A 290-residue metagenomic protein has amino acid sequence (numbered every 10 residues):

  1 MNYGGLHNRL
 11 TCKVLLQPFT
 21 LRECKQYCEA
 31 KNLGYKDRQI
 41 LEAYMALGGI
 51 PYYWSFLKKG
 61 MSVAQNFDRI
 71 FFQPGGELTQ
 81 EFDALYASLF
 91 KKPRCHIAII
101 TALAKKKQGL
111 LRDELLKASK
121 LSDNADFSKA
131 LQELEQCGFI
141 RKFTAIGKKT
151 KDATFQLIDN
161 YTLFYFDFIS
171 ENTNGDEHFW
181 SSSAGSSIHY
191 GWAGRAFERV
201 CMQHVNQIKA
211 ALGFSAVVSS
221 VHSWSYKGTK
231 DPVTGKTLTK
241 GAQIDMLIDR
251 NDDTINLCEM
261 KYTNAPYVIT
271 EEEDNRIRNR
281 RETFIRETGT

Functional and structural regions predicted by a protein language model:
M1-T11: Short regulatory helix/loop adjacent to the ATP-binding pocket of P-loop NTPases
C12-Q39: Conserved small helical "lid"/interfacial subdomain of P-loop NTPases
E29-A84: Amphipathic alpha-helical "lid/sensor" segments that cap RecA-like P-loop NTPase cores
Y44, E114-K117: The alpha-helix within a helix-turn-helix
G60-E114: Winged-helix-like regulatory helical subdomains adjacent to P-loop NTPase cores
L121-C137: Short amphipathic alpha-helical interaction segments
E135-I146: A short, conserved structural fragment
I146, A153-T290: A cross-kingdom feature that marks ATP-driven nucleic-acid transaction machinery
